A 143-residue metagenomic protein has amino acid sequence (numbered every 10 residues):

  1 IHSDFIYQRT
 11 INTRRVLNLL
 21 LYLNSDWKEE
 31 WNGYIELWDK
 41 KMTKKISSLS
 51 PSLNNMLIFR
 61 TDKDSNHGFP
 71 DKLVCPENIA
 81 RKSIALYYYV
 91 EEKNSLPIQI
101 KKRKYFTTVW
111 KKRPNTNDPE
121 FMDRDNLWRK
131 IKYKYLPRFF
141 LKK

Functional and structural regions predicted by a protein language model:
H2: Histidine-centered divalent metal-coordination motifs
I6, T10-R15, K28-K142: Catalytic core of Fe(II)/2-oxoglutarate
N18-L20: Eukaryotic charged/polar low-complexity linker/IDR segments
L23-S25: Glycine- and acidic-residue-biased ligand/ion/polar-headgroup-sensing regions
